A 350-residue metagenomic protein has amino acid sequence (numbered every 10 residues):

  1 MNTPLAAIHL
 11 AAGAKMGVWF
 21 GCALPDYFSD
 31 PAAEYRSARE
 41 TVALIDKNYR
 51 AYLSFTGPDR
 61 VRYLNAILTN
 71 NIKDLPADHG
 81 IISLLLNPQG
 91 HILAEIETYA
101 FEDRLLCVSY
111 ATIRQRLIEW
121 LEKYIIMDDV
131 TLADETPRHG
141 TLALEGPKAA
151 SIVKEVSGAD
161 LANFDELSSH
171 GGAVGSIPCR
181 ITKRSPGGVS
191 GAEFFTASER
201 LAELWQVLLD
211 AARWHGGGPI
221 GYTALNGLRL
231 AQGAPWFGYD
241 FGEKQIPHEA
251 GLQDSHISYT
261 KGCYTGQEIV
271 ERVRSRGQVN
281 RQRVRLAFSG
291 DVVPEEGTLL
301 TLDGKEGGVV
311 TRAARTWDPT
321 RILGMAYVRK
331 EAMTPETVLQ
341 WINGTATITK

Functional and structural regions predicted by a protein language model:
M1-I82, L86, H91-L93: Acidic, proline/glycine-enriched N-terminal capping motif
N2-S29, V130-R283, E306, L323: Glycine-rich, acidic
S54-D59, L144, A149, A287-E295: Short, surface-exposed ligand-recognition loops at beta-strand->loop->(often short) alpha-helix junctions that present
P58-D59, Y110-Q115, P147-A149, A197-A202 (+1 more regions): Helix N-cap motif at beta-to-alpha junctions
R60-E102, E145-P186: A glycine-rich (often HGG/GG-containing) alpha/beta subdomain
I67, W120-K123, V156-S157, E203-W214 (+2 more regions): Short amphipathic alpha-helices in soluble, non-transmembrane regions that often serve as interface/regulatory elements
P88, I96, Q245, A250-K350: Glycine-rich, small/acidic residue-mixed loop/short-helix segments
C107: DNA replication initiation on ssDNA origins
